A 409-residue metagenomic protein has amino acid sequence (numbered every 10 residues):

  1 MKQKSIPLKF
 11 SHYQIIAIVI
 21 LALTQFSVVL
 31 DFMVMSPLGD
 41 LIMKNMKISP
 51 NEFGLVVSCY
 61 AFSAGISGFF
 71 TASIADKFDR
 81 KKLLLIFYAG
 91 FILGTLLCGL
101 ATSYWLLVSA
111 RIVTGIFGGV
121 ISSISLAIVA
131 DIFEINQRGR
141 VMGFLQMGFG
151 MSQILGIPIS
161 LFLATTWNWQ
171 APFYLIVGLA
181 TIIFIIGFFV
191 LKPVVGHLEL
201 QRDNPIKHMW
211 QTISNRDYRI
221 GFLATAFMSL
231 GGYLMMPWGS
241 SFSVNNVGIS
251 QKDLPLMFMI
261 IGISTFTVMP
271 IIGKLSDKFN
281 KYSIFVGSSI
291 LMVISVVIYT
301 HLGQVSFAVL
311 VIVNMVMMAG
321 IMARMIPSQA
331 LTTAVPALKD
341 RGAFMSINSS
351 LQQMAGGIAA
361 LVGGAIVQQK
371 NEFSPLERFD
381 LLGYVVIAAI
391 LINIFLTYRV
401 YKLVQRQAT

Functional and structural regions predicted by a protein language model:
K2-S11, K192-F222: Juxtamembrane intracellular "pre-TM" segments in multi-pass secondary transporters
M33, A61-F69, Q153-I154, G262-P270 (+1 more regions): Residue-level signature of mid-helix packing/kink "hotspots" within the transmembrane helices of 12-pass Major
M35-S36, Y218-F258: Extracytoplasmic gate region of multi-pass secondary transporters
I66-W105: Conserved MFS/SLC helix-loop-helix module at the cytosolic interface between two early adjacent transmembrane helices
A110-M151: Cytoplasmic helix-loop-helix junction between adjacent transmembrane helices in 12-TM secondary transporters
F144-L191: Helix-loop-helix hairpin linking two adjacent transmembrane segments in secondary transporters
T165-V177, V367-A388: A membrane-interface helix-boundary motif in multi-pass transporters
Y282-P327: C-terminal transmembrane helical hairpin of 12-TM major facilitator-type secondary transporters
